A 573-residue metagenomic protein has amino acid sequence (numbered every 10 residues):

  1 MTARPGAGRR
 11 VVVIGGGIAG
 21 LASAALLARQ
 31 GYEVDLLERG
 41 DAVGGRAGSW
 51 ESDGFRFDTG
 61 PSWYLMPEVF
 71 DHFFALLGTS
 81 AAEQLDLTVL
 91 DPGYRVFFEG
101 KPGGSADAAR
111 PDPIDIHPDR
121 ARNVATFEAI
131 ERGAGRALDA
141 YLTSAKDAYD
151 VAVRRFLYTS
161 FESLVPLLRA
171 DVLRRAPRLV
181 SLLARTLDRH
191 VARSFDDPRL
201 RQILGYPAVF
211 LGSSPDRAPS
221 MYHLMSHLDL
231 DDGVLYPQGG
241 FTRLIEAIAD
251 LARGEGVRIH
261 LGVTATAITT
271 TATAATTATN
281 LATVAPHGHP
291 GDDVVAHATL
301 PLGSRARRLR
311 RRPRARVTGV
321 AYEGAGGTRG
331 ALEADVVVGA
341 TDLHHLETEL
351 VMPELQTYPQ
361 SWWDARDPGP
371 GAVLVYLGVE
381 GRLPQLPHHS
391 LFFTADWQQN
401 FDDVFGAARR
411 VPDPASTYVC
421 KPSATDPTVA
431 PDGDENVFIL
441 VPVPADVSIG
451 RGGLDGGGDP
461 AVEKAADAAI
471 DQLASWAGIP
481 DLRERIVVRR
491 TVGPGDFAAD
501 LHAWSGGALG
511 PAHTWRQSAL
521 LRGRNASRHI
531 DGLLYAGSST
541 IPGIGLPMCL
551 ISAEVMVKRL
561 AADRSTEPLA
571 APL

Functional and structural regions predicted by a protein language model:
M1-V11, R29-Q30, R564-L573: Extreme N-terminal leader/targeting segments of oxidoreductases
P5-V151: N-terminal glycine-rich phosphate/pyrophosphate-binding loop and immediately adjacent elements
P61, S538-L560: A conserved FAD-binding loop/helix module that cradles the flavin
G100-R217: Rossmann-like flavin
D197-L211, P412-C420, A474, I479-P542: A glycine-rich dinucleotide-binding beta-alpha-beta segment and adjacent secondary-structure elements that constitute
S226-A267, A296-G324: Helical element adjacent to the flavin cofactor pocket in flavoenzyme catalytic cores
T266-A272, T276-P431: Mid-domain catalytic core of redox enzymes that form a hydrophobic substrate pocket/lid adjacent to a catalytic redox
E380-D496: C-terminal segments that line or cap access tunnels to active or ligand-binding sites in enzymes and enzyme-associated
